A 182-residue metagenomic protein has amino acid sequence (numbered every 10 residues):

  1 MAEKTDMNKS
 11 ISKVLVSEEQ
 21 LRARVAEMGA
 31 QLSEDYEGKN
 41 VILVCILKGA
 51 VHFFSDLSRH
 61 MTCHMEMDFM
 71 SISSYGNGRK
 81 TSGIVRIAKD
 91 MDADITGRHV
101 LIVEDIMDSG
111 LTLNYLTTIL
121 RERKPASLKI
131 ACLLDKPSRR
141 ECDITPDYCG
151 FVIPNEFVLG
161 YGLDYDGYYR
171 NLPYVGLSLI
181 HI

Functional and structural regions predicted by a protein language model:
M1-I180: PRPP-associated nucleotide enzymes
